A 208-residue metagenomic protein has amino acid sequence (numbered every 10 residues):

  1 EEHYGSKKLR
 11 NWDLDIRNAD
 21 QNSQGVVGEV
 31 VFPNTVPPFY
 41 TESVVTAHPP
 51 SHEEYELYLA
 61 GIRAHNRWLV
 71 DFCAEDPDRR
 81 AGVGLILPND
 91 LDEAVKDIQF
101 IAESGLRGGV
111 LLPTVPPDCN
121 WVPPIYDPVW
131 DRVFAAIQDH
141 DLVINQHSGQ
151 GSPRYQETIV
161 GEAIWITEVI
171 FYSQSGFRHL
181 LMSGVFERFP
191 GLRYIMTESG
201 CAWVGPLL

Functional and structural regions predicted by a protein language model:
E1-L208: Helix-coil boundary/capping segments in enzymes
